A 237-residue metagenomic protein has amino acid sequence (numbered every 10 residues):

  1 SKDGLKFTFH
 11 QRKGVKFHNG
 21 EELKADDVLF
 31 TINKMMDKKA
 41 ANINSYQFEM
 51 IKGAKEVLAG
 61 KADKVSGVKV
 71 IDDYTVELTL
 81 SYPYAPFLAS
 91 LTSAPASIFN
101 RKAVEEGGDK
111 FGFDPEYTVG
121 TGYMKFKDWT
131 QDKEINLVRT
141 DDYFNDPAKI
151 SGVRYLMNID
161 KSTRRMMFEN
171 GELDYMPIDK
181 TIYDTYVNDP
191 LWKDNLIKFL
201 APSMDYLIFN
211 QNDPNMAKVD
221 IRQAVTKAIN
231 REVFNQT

Functional and structural regions predicted by a protein language model:
S1-I43, E77, M167, N215-A217: Aromatic- and charge-enriched surface segment that lines or borders ligand/interaction sites
T8-H10, D27-L29, M36, S45-A103: Surface-exposed binding/hinge segments that line and control ligand-binding clefts or catalytic entry sites
V28, Y74-V76, E169-I178, W192: Alpha-to-beta junction loops
D63-S66, L80-A148, G152: Gly/Pro-rich hinge or "lid" segments in bacterial periplasmic/extracellular proteins
L91, N212, M216-T237: Periplasmic-binding protein-like
G107, G112-P115, T140-Y186, Q223: Ligand-site clamp/hinge motif
T185-K198: Ligand-binding "clamshell"
I197-F209: Periplasmic-binding protein-like
